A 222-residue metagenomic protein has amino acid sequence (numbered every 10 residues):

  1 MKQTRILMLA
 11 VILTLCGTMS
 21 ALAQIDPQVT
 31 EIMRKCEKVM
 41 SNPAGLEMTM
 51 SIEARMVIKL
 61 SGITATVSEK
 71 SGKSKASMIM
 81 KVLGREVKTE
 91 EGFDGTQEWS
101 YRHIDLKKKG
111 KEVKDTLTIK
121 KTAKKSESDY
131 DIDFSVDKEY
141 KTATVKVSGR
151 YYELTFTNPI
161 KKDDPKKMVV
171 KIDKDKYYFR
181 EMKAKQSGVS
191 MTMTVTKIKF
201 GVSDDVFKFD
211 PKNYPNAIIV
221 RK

Functional and structural regions predicted by a protein language model:
M1-M8: Bacterial N-terminal signal peptides that target proteins for export
K2, M19-K73, K212-K222: N-terminal leader/targeting segments and the immediate start of mature chains
L9-T18: Bacterial N-terminal signal peptides
Q28-E31, M48, D131-T144, M193: A short, amphipathic edge element
K38-V39, T64-K70, E90-E91, K138-V147: Short, exposed beta-strand/loop patches in secreted or surface proteins that constitute
A54, K141-R221: Gly/Pro-enriched, hydrophobic low-complexity segments that function as extracytoplasmic propeptides/linkers
T66-E127, V189-T192: An acidic-aromatic
